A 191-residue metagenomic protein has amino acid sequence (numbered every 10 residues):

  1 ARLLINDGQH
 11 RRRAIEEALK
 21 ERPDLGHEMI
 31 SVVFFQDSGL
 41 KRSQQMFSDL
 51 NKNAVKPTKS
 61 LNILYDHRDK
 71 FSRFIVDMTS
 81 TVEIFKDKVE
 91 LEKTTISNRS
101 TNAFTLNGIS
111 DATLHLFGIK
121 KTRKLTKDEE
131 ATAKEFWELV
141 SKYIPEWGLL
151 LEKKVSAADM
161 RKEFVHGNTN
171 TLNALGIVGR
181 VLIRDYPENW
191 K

Functional and structural regions predicted by a protein language model:
A1-E16: Well-ordered mid-protein domain cores that form the structural environment of catalytic cofactors
R2, L19-K191: Solvent-exposed functional surfaces
